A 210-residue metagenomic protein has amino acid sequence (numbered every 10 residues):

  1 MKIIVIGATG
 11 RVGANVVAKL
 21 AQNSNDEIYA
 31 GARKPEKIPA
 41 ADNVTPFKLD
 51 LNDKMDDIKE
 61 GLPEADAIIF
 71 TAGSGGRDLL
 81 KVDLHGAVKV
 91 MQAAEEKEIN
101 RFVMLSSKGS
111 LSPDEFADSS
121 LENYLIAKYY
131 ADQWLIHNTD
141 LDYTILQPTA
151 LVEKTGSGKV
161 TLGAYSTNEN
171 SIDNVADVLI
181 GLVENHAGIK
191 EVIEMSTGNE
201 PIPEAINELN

Functional and structural regions predicted by a protein language model:
I3-N23: N-terminal Rossmann NAD(P)H-binding glycine-rich loop of SDR-like oxidoreductase domains
V12, I68, L146, V175-L179 (+1 more regions): Non-catalytic, hydrophobic alpha-helical segments
Y29, K34-P35, G76, V82-Q133 (+2 more regions): Conserved Rossmann-fold NAD(P)-dependent oxidoreductase catalytic core, especially the SDR/UDP-sugar
R33-K89, A93-E96, V183-A187: NAD(P)H-binding glycine-rich loop region in Rossmannoid oxidoreductase-like domains and their noncatalytic homologs
G86, T167-G181, E191: Substrate-positioning beta->alpha
A117-D118, E122, I126, A150-D173: SDR active-site lid
K154-V160, L182-E191: Glycine/proline-rich active-site loop of Rossmann-fold NAD(P)-dependent oxidoreductases
V192-E200: Short-chain dehydrogenase/reductase
